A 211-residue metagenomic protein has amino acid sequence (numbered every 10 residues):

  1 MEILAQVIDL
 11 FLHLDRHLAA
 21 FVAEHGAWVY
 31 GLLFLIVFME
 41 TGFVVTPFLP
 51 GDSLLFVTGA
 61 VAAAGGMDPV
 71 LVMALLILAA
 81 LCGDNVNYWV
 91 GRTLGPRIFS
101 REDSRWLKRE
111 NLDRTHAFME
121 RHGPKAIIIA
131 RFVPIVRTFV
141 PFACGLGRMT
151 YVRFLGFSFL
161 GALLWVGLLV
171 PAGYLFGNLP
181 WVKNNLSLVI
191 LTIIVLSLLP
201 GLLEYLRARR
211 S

Functional and structural regions predicted by a protein language model:
E2-F34, A60-R153, N178-I193, P200-S211: Membrane-interfacial helix-loop-helix
V22, G42-P47, I127, L155-G161: Short, amphipathic, aromatic/basic-enriched membrane-interface segments that mark the entry/exit of transmembrane
F34-G51, S197: Transmembrane alpha-helix interface/packing and boundary motifs in multi-pass membrane proteins, characterized by
E40, W165, V195-L202: Hydrophobic membrane-targeting signal helices
F43-P69: Active-site cofactor/substrate anionic-group-binding motifs, chiefly glycine- and Lys/Arg-rich phosphate-binding loops
R131-F132, A162-V166: Residue-level hotspots within the lipid-embedded alpha helices of multi-pass solute transporters
W165-G177: Transmembrane alpha-helical segments of integral membrane proteins
